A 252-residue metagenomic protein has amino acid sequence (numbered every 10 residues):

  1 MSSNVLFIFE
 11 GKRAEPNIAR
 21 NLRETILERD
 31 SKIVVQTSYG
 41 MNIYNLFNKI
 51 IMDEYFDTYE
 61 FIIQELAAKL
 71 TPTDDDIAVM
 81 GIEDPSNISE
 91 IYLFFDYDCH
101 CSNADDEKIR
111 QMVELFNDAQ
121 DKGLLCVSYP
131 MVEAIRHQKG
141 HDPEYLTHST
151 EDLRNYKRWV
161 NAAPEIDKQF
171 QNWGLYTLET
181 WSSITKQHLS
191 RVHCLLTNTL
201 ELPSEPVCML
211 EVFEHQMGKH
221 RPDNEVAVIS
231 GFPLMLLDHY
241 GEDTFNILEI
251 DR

Functional and structural regions predicted by a protein language model:
S2-S3, N17-D57, K69-R252: C-terminal accessory helical subdomains adjacent to catalytic cores in phosphodiester- and nucleotide-handling enzymes
L6-I8: Conserved beta-strand elements of the Class I
G11-E15: Short acidic, Gly/Ser-rich segments with clustered Asp/Glu that frequently serve as metal-coordination loops in enzyme
I62: Ligand-binding clamshell of periplasmic/extracellular solute-binding protein-like
